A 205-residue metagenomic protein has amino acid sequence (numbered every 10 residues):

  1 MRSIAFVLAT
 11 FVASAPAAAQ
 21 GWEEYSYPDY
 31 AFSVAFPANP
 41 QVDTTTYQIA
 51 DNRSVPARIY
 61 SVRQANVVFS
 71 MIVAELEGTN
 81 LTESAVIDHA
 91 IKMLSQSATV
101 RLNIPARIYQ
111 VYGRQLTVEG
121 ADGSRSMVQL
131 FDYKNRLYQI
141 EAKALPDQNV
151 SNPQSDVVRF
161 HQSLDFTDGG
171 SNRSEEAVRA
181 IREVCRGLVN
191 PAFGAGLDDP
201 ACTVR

Functional and structural regions predicted by a protein language model:
M1-I4: Positively charged n-region of N-terminal signal peptides that target proteins for export
F6-T10: Hydrophobic helical h-region of N-terminal Sec-dependent signal peptides in bacterial secretory/periplasmic proteins
A13-P16: N-terminal signal peptide c-region/cleavage motif recognized by signal peptidases
A18-S54, V100-Q110, V158-E176: N-terminal "mature-domain start" segment
D29, A38-P40, T46, E75 (+4 more regions): A mature extracytoplasmic/lumenal domain signature
A35-I59, D88-N135: Signature of long, low-cysteine stretches enriched in small and polar/charged residues
P40-Q41, A85-A98, R136-A192, P200-R205: Surface-exposed amphipathic alpha-helical segments
A57-A85, Q139-E141: A short acidic-to-branched-hydrophobic micro-motif
